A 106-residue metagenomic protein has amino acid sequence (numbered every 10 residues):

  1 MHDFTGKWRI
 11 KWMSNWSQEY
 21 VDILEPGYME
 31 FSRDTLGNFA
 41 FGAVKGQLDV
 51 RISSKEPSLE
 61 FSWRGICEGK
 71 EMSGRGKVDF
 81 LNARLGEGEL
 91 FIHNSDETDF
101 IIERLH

Functional and structural regions predicted by a protein language model:
M1-D22, G86: Tryptophan-anchored aromatic micro-motifs
G6, L59-F61, G86, F100: Hydrophobic residues positioned within well-ordered beta-strands of beta-sheet architectures
K7, Q18-E56: N-terminal glycine/threonine-rich, aromatic-flanked beta-hairpin/loop signature
W12-S14, R33, C67, F80-N82 (+1 more regions): Beta-strand elements of well-folded, non-transmembrane domains
Q18, V44-D49, C67-S73, N94-F100: Short, surface-exposed beta-strand/loop "edge" segments at domain boundaries and coil↔beta transitions
G37-G42, E60-C67, G88-F91: Short beta-strand segments that buttress and anchor functional surface loops
R51-R84: Mid-chain, well-packed structural core segment of small domains
M72-H106: Short, compact, well-ordered microdomains
